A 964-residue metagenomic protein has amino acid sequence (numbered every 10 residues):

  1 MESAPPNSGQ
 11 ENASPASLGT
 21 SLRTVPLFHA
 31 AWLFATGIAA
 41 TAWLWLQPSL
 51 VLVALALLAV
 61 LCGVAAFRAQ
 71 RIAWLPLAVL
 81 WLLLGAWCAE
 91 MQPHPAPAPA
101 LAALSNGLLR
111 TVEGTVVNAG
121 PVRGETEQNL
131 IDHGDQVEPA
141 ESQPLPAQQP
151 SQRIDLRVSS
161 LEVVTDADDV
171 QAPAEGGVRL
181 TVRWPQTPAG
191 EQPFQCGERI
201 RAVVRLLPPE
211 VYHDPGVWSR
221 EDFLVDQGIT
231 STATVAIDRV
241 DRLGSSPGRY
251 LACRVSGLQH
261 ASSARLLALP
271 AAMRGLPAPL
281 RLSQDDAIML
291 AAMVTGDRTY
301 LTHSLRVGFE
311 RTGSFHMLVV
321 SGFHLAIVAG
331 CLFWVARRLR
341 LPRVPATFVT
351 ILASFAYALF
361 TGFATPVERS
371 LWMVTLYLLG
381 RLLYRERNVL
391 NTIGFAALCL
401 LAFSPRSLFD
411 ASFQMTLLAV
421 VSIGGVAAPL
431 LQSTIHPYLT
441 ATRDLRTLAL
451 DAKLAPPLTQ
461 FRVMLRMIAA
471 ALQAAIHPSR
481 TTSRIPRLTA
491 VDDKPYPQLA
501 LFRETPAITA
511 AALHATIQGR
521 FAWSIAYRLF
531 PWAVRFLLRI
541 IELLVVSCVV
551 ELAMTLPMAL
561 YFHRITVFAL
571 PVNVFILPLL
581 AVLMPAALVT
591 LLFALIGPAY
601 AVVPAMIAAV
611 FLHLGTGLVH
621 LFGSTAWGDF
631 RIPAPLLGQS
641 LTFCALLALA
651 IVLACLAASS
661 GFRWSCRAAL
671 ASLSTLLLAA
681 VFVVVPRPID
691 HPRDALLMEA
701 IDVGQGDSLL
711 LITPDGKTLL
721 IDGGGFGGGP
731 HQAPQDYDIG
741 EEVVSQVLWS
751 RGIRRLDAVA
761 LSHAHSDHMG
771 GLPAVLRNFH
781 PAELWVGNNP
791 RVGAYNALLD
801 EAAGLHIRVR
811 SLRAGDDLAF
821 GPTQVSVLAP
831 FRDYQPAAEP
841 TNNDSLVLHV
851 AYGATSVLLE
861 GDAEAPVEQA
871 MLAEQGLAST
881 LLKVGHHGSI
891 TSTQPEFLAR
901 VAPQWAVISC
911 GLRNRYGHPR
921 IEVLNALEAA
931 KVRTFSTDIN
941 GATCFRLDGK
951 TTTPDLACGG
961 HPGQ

Functional and structural regions predicted by a protein language model:
M1-R110, L258, R369, D410-F413 (+1 more regions): N-terminal leader/targeting segments
E2, P6-G9, F28, W32 (+4 more regions): Non-catalytic terminal accessory segments
E2-L44, G380, V589-V603, I607-T625 (+1 more regions): Hydrophobic alpha-helical segments
E2-S21, L84-H316, P730-H731, I739-Q746 (+7 more regions): Membrane-interface helix/helix-cap signal primarily in integral membrane proteins
H29, G37, A233, Y300-F568 (+7 more regions): Hydrophobic alpha-helical transmembrane segments in multi-pass membrane proteins
G190-Q192, V203, F223, L439-I508 (+3 more regions): Non-globular, low-confidence helical/coil segments that flank catalytic cores
V426-P429, C548-T555, V582-V589, L614 (+1 more regions): Transmembrane alpha-helical segments that form the membrane-embedded catalytic/substrate-channel core of multi-pass
F568-I576: Non-cytosolic membrane-interface motifs at loop->transmembrane helix junctions
